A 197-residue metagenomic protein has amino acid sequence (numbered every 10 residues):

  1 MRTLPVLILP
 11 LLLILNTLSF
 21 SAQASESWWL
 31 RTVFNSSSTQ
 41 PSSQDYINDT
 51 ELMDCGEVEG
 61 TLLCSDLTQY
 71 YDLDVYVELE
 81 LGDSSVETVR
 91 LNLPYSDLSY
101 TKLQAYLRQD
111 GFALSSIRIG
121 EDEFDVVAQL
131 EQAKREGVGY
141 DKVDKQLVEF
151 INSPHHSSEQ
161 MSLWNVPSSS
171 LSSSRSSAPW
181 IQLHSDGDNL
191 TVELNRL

Functional and structural regions predicted by a protein language model:
M1-I8: Bacterial N-terminal signal peptides that target proteins for export
I8-T17: Bacterial N-terminal signal peptides
L18-E136, S185-L197: Short helix/turn-capping signatures at newly exposed starts of structured segments
Q23-A24, L107, K145, E159 (+1 more regions): Alpha-helical structural elements
S27-L30, L163, P179: Residues in intrinsically disordered, low-complexity segments of regulatory proteins
E121-P167: Mixed-charge, low-complexity intrinsically disordered segments
V166-A178: CN hydrolase (nitrilase-like) catalytic-core segments centered on the catalytic cysteine and neighboring Lys/Glu
P179-S185: Short, exposed beta-strand-loop hairpins at the edges of beta-sheets in extracellular/periplasmic proteins
